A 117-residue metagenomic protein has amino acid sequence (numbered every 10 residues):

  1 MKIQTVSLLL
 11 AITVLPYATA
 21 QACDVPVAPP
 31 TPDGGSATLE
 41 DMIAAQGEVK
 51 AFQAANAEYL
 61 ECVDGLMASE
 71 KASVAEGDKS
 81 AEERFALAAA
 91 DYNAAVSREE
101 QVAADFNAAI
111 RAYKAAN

Functional and structural regions predicted by a protein language model:
M1-A22: Classic N-terminal secretory signal peptides
Q4, L39-M42, V74-A81: Short, structured coil/loop segments at alpha-helix boundaries
S7-L9, Y17, F52, L66 (+1 more regions): Aromatic-residue detector
L8, A28, G35-T38, A45 (+3 more regions): Residue-level detector of functional hotspots within protein domains
V14-Y17, N56, E100: Processing junctions and N-termini across compartments
A20-A68: Immediate post-signal-peptide N-terminus of mature secreted/exported proteins
L66-N117: Compact alpha-helical subdomains of small soluble proteins
